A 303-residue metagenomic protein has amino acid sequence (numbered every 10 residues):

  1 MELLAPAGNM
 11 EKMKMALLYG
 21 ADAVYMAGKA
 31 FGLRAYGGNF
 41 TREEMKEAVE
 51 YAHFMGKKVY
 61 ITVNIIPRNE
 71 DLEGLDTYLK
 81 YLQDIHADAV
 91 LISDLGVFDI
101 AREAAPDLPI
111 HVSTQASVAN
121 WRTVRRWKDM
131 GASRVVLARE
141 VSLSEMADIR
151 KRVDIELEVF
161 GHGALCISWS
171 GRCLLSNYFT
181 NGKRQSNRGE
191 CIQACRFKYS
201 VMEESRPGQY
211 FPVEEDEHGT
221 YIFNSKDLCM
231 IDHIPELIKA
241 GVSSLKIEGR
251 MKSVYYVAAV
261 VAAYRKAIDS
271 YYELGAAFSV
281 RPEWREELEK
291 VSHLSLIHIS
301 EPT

Functional and structural regions predicted by a protein language model:
E2-Y25, K29: N-terminal basic/disordered segments at the start of proteins
L3-P6, V24-M26, V59-V63, V90-I92 (+4 more regions): Hydrophobic faces of well-ordered beta-strands that scaffold small-molecule active sites in alpha/beta enzyme cores
Y25-E44, V63-D71, M251-V257: Glycine-rich, proline-tolerant flexible connector loops at the mouths of alpha/beta enzymes
Y36-K46, S93-A105, E140-V153, V254-A258: Active-site-adjacent beta->alpha loops and helix N-cap segments on the catalytic face of soluble alpha/beta enzymes
Y51, K57, T62-R126: N-terminal active-site wall of soluble small-molecule enzyme domains
P109-K246, R250, V257-V260: Catalytic alpha/beta core domains of metabolic enzymes, predominantly
R150, V254-A276: C-terminal helical cap(s) of enzyme catalytic domains, especially alpha/beta-barrels
I297-T303: Residue-level detector of conserved catalytic or cofactor/ligand-binding positions in enzyme active sites
